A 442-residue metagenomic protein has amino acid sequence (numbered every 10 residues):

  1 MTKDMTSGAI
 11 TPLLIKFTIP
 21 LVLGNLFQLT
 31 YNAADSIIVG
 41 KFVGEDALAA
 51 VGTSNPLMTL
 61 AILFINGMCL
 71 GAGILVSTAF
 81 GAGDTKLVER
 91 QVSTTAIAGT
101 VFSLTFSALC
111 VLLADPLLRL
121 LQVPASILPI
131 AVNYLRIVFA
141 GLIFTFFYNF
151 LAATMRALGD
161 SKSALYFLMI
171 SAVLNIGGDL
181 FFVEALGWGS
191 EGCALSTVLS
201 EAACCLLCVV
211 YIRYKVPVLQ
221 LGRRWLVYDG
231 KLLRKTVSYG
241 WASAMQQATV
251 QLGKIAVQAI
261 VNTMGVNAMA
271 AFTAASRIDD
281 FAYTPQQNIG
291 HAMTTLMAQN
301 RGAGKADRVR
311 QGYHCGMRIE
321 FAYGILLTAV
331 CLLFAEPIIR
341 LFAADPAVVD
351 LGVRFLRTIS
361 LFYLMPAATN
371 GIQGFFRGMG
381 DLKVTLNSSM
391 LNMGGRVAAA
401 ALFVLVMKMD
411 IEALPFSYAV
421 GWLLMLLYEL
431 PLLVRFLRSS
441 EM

Functional and structural regions predicted by a protein language model:
M1-T18, V76-G141, A185-W241, M297-F362 (+1 more regions): Short alpha-helical transmembrane segments in multi-pass integral membrane proteins
M5-F42, P56-G71, L75, T100-S107 (+4 more regions): N-terminal transmembrane alpha-helices
K16-D35, I137, Y148, S171 (+5 more regions): Transmembrane helical elements of multi-pass membrane transporters/channels
L26, T30-A49, L118-A125, F181-W188 (+6 more regions): Helix-terminus/linker motif at the lipid-water interface of multi-pass membrane proteins
V39-T59, A125-I130, S190-C193, L232-Y239 (+5 more regions): Interfacial/gating helices of multi-pass transporter permease domains
L48-A108, T145-A164, A271-A335, P366-G380 (+1 more regions): Small-residue-rich hydrophobic transmembrane alpha-helices
L60-L63, N175-D179, C204-V209, F281-T284 (+3 more regions): Hydrophobic transmembrane alpha-helices of multi-pass small-molecule transporters
C69, I137-R156, A164-A172, C193-C208 (+4 more regions): Short runs within selected transmembrane alpha-helices of multi-pass transporters and secretion channels
